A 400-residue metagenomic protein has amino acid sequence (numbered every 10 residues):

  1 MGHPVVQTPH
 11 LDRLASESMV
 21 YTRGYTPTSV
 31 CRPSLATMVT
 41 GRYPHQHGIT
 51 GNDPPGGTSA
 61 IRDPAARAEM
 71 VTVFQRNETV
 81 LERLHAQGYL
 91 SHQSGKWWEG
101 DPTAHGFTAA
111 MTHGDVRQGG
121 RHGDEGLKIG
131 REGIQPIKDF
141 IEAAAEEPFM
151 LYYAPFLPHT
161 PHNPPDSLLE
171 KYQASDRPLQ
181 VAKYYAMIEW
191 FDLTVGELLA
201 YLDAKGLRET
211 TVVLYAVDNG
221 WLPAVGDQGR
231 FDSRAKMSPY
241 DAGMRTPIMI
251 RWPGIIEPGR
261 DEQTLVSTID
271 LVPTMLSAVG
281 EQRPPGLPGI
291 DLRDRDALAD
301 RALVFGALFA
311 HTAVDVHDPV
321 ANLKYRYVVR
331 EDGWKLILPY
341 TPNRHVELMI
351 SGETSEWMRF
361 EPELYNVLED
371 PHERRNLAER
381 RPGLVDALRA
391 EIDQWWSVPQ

Functional and structural regions predicted by a protein language model:
M1, I137-Y184, N219-S233: Active-site His/acidic residue clusters
M1-M19, H372-G383: Active-site-proximal N-terminal segment of extracellular/periplasmic enzymes that hydrolyze or transfer
G2-H3, V20-R42, T50-G56, S91-A104 (+5 more regions): Short, solvent-exposed turn/loop segments enriched in Gly/Ser/Thr/Pro and often Arg
T8-P9, M38, K96, E209 (+1 more regions): Polar, surface-exposed loop/tail segments that function as active-site lids or cofactor/substrate-recognition elements
R42-P136, A235: Catalytic-site neighborhoods of secreted/periplasmic enzymes that process anionic sulfate/phosphate groups
I134-I141, E170-T211, A278: A long, amphipathic alpha-helix that forms part of the scaffold/cap immediately adjacent to metal-dependent active
Y201-P258, S267: Histidine-centered active-site microenvironments of extracellular/periplasmic hydrolases and transferases
S238-D241, A310-A378: C-terminal, low-complexity/hydrophilic appendages and adjacent surface loops of extracellular/periplasmic anionic
